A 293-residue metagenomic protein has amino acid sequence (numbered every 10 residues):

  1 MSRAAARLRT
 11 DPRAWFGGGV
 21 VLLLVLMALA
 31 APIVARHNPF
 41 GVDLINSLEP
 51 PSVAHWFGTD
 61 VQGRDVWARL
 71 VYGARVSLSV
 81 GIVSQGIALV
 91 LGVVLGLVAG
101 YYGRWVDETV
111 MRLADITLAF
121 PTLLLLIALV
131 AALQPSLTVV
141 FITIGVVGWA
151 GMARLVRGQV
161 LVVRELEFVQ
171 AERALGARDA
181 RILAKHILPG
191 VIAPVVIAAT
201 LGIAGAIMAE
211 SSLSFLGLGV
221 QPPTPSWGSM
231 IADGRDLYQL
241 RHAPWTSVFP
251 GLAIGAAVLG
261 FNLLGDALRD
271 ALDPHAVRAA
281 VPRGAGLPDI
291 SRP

Functional and structural regions predicted by a protein language model:
M1-G41, L113, V191-I192: N-terminal signal-anchor/first transmembrane alpha helix
A5, R13, G41-V42, E49 (+3 more regions): Generic signal for short, ordered secondary-structure residues within or immediately flanking folded domains
T10, V61-P293: Alpha-helical transmembrane segments of integral membrane proteins, especially multi-pass inner/plasma-membrane
G19, L23, M27-Q62, S214-P225: Hydrophobic alpha-helical transmembrane segments of membrane transport/permease proteins and related membrane-embedded
